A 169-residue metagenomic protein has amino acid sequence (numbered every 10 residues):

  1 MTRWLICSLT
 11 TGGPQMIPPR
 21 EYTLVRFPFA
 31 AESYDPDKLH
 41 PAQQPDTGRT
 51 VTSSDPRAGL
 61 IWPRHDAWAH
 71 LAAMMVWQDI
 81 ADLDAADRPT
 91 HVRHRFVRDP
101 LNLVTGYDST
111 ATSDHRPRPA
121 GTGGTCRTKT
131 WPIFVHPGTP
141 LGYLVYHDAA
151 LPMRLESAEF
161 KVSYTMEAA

Functional and structural regions predicted by a protein language model:
M1-A169: Extracellular jelly-roll beta-sandwich "head" domains, especially the C-terminal globular C1q domain
